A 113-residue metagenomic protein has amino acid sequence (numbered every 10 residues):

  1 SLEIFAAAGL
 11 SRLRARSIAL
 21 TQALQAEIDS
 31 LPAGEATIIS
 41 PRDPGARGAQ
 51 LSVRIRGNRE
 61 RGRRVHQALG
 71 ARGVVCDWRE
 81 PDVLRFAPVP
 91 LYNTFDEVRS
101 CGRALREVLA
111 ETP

Functional and structural regions predicted by a protein language model:
S1-A26: Structural signature of PLP-dependent enzymes
L2, S40-R42, I55, E80 (+1 more regions): Active-site proximal loops enriched in glycine and acidic residues that flank catalytic Cys/His/Asp and coordinate
E3, A26-D29, A33, R106 (+1 more regions): A general structural signal for alpha-helical elements within enzymatic catalytic domains
A6-L10, A33, P113: Short, flexible helix-adjacent loops and helix caps
L13, I28-P32, C101: Residue-level detector of alpha-helical recognition elements and their boundaries
L13, S17, Q50-L51, C76 (+1 more regions): Long, contiguous hydrophobic alpha-helical segments, chiefly transmembrane helices and signal peptides
I18-Q25, D29-R72: Conserved PLP-binding catalytic core of the aspartate aminotransferase-like
R59-R61, A68-P113: PLP-dependent enzyme catalytic core of the Aspartate aminotransferase-like
